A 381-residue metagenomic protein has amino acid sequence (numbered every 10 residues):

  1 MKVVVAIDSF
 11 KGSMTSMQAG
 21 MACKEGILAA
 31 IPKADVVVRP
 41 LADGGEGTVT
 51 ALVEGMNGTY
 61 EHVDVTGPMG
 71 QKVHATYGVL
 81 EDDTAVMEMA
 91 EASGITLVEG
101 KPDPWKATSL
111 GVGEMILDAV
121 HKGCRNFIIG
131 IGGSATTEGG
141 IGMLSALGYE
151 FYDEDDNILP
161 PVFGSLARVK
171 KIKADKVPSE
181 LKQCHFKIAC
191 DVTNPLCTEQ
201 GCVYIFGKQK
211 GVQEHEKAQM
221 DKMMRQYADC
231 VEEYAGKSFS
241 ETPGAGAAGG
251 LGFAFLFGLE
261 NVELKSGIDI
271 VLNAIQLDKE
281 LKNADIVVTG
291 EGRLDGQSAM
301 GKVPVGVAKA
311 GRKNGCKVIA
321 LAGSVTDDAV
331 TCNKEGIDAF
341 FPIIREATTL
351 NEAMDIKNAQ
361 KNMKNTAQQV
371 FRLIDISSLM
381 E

Functional and structural regions predicted by a protein language model:
M1-I131, A135-E381: N-terminal loops that bind phosphate or other acidic moieties and the adjacent beta-alpha structural core
